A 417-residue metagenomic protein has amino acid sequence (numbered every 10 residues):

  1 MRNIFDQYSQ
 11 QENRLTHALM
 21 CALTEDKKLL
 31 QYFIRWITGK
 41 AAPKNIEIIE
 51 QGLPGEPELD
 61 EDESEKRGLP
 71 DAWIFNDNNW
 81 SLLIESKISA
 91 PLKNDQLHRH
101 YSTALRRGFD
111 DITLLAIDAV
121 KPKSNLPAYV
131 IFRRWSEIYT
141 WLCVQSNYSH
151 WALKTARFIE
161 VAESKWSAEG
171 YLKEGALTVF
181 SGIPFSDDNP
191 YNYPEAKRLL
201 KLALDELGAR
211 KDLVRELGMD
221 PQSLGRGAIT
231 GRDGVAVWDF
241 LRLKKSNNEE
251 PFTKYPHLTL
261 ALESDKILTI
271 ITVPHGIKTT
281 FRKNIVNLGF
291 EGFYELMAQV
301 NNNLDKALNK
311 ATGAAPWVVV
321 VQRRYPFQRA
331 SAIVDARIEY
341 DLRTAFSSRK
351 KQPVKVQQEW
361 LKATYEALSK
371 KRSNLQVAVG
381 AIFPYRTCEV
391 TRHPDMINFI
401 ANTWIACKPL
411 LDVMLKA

Functional and structural regions predicted by a protein language model:
M1-A417: Charged, terminal alpha-helix-loop-beta segments that serve as non-catalytic nucleic-acid engagement and/or assembly
